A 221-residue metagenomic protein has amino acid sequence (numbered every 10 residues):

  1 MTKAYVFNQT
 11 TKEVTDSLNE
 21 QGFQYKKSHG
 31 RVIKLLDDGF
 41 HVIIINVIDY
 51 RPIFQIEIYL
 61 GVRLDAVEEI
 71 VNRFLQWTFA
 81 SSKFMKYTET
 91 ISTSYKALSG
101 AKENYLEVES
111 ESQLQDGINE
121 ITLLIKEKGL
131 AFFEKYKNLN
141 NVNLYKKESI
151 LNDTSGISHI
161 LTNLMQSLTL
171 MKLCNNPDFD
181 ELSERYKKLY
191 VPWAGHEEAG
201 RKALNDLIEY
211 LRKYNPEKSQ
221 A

Functional and structural regions predicted by a protein language model:
T2-F7, I33-A221: Intrinsically disordered, low-complexity regulatory regions enriched in serine/threonine/proline and acidic residues
K3-K27: Amphipathic alpha-helical segments
